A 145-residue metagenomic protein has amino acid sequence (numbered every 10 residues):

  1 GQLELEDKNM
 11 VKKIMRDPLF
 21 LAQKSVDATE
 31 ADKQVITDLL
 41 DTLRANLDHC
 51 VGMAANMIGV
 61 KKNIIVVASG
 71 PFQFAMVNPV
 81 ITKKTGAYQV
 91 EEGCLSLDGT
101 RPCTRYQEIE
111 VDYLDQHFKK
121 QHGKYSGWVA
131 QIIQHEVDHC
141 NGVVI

Functional and structural regions predicted by a protein language model:
L5-I145: Positively charged
